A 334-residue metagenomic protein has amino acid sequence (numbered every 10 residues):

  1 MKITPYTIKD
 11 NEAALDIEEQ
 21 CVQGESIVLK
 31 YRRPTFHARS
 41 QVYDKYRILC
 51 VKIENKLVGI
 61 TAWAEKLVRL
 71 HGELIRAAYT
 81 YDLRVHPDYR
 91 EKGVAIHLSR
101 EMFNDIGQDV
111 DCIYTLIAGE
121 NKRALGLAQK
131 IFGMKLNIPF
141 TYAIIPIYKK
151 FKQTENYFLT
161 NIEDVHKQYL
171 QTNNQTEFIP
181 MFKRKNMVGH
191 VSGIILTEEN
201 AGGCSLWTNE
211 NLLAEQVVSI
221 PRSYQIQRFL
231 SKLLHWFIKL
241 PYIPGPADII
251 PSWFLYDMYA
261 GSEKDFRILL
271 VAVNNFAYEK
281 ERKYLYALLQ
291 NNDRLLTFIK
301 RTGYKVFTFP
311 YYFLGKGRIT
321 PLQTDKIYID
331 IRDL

Functional and structural regions predicted by a protein language model:
K9-I53, V110, K122-L125, Q129-S252: Amide-forming acyltransferase catalytic core, primarily the GNAT-like/NAT-type and related acyltransferase folds
Y46, Q108-C112, E279-K283: Short, high-confidence coil segments that cap the C-terminus of an alpha-helix and link into the following beta-strand
L49, G59-T61, A78, L83 (+1 more regions): Conserved GNAT-family N-acetyltransferase fold
I75-P87, S219-S223, D248-G261: Conserved acetyl-CoA binding element of GNAT-fold acetyltransferases
V85, E91-D105, E263-N275: Conserved acetyl-CoA-binding loop-helix of GNAT-fold acetyltransferases
M102, I113-G126, Y256, A260 (+1 more regions): Conserved beta-strand-loop-alpha-helix junction that forms the acyl-donor binding cleft
A118-F140, N291-T308: Conserved active-site alpha-helix within GNAT-family acetyltransferase domains
Y284-L334: C-terminal functional modules
